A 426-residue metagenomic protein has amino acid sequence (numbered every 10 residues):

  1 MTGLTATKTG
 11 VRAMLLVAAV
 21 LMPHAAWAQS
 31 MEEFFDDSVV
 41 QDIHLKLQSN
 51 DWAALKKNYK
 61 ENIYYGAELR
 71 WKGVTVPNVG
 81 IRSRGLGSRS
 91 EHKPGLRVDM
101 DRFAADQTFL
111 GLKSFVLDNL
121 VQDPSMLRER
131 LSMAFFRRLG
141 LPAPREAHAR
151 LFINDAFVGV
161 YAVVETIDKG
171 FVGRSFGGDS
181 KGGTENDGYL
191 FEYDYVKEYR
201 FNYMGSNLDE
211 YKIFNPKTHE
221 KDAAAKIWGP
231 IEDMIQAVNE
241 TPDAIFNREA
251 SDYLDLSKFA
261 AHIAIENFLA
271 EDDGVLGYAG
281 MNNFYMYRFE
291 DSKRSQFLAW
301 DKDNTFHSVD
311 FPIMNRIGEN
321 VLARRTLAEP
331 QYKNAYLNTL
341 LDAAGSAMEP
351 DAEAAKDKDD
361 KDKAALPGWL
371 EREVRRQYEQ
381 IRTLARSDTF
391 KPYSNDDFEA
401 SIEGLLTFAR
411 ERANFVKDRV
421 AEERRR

Functional and structural regions predicted by a protein language model:
M1-M14: Bacterial N-terminal signal peptides that target proteins for export
R12-P23: Bacterial N-terminal signal peptides
W27-R426: Phosphate/dinucleotide-binding and metal-coordinating scaffold of catalytic cores in nucleotide-dependent enzymes
